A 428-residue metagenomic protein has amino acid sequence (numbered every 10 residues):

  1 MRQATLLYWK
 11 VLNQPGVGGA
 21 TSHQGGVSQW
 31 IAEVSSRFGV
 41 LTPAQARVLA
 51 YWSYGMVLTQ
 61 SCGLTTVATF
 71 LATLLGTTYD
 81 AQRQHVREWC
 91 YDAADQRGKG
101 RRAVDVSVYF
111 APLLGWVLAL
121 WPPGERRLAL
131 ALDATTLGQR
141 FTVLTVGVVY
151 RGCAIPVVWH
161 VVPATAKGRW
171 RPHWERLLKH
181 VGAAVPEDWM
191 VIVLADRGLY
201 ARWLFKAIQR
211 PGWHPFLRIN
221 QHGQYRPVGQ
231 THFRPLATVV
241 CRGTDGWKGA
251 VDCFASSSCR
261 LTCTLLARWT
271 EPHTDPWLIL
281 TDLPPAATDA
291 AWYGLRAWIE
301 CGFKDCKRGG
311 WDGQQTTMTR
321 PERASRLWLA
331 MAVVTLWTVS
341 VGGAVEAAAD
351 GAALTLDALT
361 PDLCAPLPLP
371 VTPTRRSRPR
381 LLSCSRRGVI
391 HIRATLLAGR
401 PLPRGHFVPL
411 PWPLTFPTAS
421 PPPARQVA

Functional and structural regions predicted by a protein language model:
R2-S61, F70, G124-L128, Q139 (+1 more regions): Single, function-defining residue in the core of a domain
L71-H85: Short, basic interhelical loop/turn and adjoining N-cap of the next helix at nucleic-acid- or acidic-partner-contacting
Q84-C153, V158: Active-site-proximal, Lys/Arg-enriched surface segment that forms a nucleic-acid-binding/basic interface patch
